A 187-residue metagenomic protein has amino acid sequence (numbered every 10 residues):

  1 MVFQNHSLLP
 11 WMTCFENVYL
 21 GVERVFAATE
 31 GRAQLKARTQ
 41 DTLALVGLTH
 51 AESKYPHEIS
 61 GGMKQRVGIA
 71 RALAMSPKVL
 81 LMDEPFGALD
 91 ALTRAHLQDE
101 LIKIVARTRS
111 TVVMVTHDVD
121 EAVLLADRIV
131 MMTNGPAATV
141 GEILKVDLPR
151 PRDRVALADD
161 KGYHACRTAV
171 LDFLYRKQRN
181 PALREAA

Functional and structural regions predicted by a protein language model:
Q4-L9, D118: Catalytic "switch" loops of ABC-type ATPases
M12-G21, V123: Short coil-to-helix segment of the ABC ATPase nucleotide-binding domain corresponding to the Q-loop/switch region
Y19, F26, E30-A51, K103: Conserved ABC ATPase "signature" region
K54-H57, M75: Conserved signature/switch motifs of ABC ATPase nucleotide-binding domains
I69: Hydrophobic anchor residue at the start of the ABC signature
L80-D83: Catalytic Walker B motif of ABC-type/P-loop ATPase nucleotide-binding domains
R109-V115: Conserved H-loop
